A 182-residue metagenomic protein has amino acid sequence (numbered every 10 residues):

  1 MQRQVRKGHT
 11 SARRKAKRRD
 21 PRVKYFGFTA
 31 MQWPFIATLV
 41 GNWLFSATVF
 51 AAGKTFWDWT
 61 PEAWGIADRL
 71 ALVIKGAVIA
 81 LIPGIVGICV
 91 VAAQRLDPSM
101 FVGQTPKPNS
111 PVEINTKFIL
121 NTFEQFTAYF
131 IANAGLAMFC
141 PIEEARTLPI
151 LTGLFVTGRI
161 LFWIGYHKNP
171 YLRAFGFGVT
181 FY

Functional and structural regions predicted by a protein language model:
M1-R14: Intrinsically disordered, low-complexity cytosolic terminal tails
F26-G84: Long, highly hydrophobic alpha-helical transmembrane signal-anchor segments
T29, L161-Y182: Interfacial loop-to-transmembrane junctions
D58-R69, G135-P149: Helix-coil boundary and interhelical linker segments in multi-pass alpha-helical membrane proteins
E62, V86-S110: Membrane-helix interface/capping segments
I79-R95, V156-I164: Transmembrane alpha-helical segments that form the membrane-embedded catalytic/substrate-channel core of multi-pass
L81, L120-G135: Core segments of transmembrane alpha-helices that mediate helix-helix packing or line hydrophobic substrate/ligand
G103-Q125: Short membrane-interface loop/juxtamembrane segments of multi-pass integral membrane proteins
